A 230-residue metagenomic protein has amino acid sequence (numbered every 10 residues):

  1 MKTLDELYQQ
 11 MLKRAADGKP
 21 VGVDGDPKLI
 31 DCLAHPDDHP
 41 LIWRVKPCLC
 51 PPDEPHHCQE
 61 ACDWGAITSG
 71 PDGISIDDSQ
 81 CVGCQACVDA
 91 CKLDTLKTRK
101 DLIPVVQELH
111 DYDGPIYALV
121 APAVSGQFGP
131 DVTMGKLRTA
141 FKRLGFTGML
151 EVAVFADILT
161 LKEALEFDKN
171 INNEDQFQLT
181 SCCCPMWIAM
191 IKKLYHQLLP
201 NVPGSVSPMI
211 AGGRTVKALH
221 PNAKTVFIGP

Functional and structural regions predicted by a protein language model:
M1-A61, G65: Ferredoxin-type iron-sulfur electron-transfer modules and their immediate structural context
M1-Y8, L12, R99-P230: Iron-sulfur-associated redox domains of electron-transfer enzymes in respiratory and anaerobic energy metabolism
P27-K28, D37-H39, V82, A123-S125 (+2 more regions): Short, glycine-/Ser/Thr-/acidic-enriched flexible segments
I30-D31, Q59-E60, I76-D78, E108-Y112 (+1 more regions): Short hydrophobic/aromatic-rich motifs at helix boundaries and adjacent loops
C32-L41, E54-E60, G83-L96, D157-K169: Short charge-dense sequence patches
A34-P36, G65, D78-V82, D113-Y117 (+1 more regions): Short amphipathic alpha-helical segments, especially helix-boundary/capping motifs
P40-L41, I74-C81, P221-I228: Immediate flanking context of iron-sulfur cluster ligation sites
P47-V82, A86-L102: Iron-sulfur cluster-binding cysteine motifs and their immediate structural context in ferredoxin-like electron-transfer
